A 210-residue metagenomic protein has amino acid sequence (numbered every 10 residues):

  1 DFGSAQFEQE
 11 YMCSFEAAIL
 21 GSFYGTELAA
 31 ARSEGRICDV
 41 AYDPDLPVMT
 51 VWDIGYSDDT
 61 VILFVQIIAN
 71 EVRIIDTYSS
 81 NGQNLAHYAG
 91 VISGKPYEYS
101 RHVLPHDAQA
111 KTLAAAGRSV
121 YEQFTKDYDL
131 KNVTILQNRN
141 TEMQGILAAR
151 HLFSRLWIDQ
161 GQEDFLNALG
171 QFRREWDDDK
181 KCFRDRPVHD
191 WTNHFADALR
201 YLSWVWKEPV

Functional and structural regions predicted by a protein language model:
D1-I54: ATPase catalytic-site recognition across NTP-hydrolyzing enzymes
G3, Q9-M12, E16, I67 (+3 more regions): Residue-level marker of positions within ordered structural domains that often coincide with functionally constrained
G21, S203-W204, E208-V210: Charged phosphate-binding loop/patch that engages nucleotide di/tri-phosphates or the phosphate backbone of nucleic
Y24-G25, D43, D58, N140 (+2 more regions): Poly-acidic low-complexity segments
A41-S79: Acidic, glycine-rich loop-and-beta core segments that form the ion-binding/anion-interacting portion of active sites
L63-D190, K207-V210: Mg2+-dependent endonuclease catalytic cores in nucleic-acid-processing enzymes, primarily RNase H-like
H194: Histidine-centered active-site/metal-ligand motif
